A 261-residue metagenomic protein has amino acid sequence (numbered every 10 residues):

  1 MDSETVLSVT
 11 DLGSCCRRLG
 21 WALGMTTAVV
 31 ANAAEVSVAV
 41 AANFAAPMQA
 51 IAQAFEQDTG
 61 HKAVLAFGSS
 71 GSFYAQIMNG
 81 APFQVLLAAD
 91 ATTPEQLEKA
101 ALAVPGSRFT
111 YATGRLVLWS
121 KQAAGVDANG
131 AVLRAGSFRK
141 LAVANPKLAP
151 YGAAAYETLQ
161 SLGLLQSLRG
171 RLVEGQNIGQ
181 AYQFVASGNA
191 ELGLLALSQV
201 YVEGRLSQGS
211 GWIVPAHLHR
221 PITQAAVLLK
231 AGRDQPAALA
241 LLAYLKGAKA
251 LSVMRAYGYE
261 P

Functional and structural regions predicted by a protein language model:
M1-C15: N-terminal secretory signal peptides that target proteins for export/translocation
D2-T5, M25-T26, N32: Generic short amphipathic/hydrophobic targeting helices enriched at N-termini, encompassing Sec-type signal peptides
L7-T10, V30-A31, V214: N-terminal non-cleavable signal-anchor helices
D11, R17-V29: Bacterial N-terminal signal peptides
C16-R17, A190: Residue-level micro-sites within transmembrane alpha helices that shape and flank functional polar/acidic positions
A33-A81, A88-A91, E95-P261: Exported/periplasmic ABC-transporter solute-binding proteins
